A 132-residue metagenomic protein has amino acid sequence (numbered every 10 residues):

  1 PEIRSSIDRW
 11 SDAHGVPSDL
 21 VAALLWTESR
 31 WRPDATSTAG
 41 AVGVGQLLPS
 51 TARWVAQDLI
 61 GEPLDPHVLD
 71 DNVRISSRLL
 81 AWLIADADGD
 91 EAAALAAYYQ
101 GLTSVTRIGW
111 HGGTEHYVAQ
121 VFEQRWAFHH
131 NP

Functional and structural regions predicted by a protein language model:
P1-P132: Catalytic glycan-binding domains that act on GlcNAc-containing polysaccharides
